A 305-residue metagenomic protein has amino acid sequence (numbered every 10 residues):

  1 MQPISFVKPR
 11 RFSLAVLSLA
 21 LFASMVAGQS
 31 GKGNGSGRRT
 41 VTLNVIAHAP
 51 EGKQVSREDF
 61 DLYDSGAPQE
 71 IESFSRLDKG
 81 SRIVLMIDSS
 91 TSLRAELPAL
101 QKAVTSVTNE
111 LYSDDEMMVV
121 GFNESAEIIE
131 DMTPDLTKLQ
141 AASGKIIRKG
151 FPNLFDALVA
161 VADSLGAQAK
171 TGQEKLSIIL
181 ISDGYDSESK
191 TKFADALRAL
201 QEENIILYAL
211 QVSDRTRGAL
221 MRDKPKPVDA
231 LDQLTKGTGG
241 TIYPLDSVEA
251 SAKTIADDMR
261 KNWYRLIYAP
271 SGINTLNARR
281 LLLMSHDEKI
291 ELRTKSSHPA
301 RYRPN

Functional and structural regions predicted by a protein language model:
M1-P9: N-terminal secretory signal peptides that target proteins for export/translocation
S13-S24: Bacterial N-terminal signal peptides
Q29-S92, Q101: Eukaryote-biased intrinsically disordered, low-complexity acidic regions enriched in Ser/Thr/Pro
N34-V41, D223, Q233, L245-N305: C-terminal "exit" segments of structured domains
T40-I46, D59-Y63, E72-S73, R82-M86 (+8 more regions): Soluble periplasmic/extracytoplasmic beta-strand elements of cell-envelope proteins
V45-I46, S65-E72, P98-S106, A160-D163 (+2 more regions): N-terminal post-signal-peptidase region of extra-cytosolic proteins
I46-E51, S65-P68, R76-K79, D88-S92 (+9 more regions): Solvent-exposed coil/turn segments that connect beta secondary-structure elements in extracytoplasmic/periplasmic
P98-Q101, T105, S113, N123-D223 (+4 more regions): Exposed acidic/Ser/Thr-rich ligand/metal-binding surfaces
